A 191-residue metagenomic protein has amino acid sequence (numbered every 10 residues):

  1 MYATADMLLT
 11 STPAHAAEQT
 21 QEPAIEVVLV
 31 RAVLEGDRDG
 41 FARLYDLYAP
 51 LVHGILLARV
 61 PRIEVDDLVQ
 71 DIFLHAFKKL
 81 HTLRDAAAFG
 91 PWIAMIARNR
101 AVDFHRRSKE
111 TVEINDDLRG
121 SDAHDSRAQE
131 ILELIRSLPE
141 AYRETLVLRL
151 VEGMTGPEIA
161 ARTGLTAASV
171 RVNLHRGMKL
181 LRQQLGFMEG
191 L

Functional and structural regions predicted by a protein language model:
M1-A14, A32, E130-E133, A161-G164 (+1 more regions): C-terminal edge and immediately downstream basic/flexible tail or linker adjoining helix-turn-helix-like DNA-binding
E18-Q19, L34-A42, H53-D71, R162 (+2 more regions): Short, charged helix-capping/linker segments at alpha-helix termini
V30-G54, I131, R143: A short, charge-rich alpha-helical start-of-domain segment used by transcription regulators
L34-E35, A58, R62, D71-A88 (+2 more regions): Sigma70-family region 2
D67, H81-M95, A167: Short, aromatic/basic-enriched loop-to-helix "N-cap" motif that marks the start of an alpha-helix at regulatory
K78-D85, M95-D116, H124: Arg/Lys-rich amphipathic alpha helix in sigma70-family domain 2
R98, V102, V151, P157 (+1 more regions): DNA-recognition helix of helix-turn-helix
T145-R149: A short pre-motif secondary-structure segment
